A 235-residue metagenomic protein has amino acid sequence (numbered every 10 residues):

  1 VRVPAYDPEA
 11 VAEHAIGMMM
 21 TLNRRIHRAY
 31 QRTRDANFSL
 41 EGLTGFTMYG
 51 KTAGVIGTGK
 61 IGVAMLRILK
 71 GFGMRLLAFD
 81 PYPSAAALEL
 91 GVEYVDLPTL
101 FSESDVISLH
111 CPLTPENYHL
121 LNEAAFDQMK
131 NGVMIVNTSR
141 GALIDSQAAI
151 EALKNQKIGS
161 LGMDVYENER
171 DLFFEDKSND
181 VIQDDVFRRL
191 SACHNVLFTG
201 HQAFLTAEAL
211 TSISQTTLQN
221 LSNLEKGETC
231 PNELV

Functional and structural regions predicted by a protein language model:
V1-Y6, P98, S139: Short beta->alpha connector loops at strand-helix junctions that form conserved, small/polar/Pro-enriched
P4-T52, A64-R67, G71: Phosphate-binding beta-alpha-beta segment of Rossmann-like dinucleotide-binding domains, i.e., the NAD(P)
A10, A64, E116, I144 (+1 more regions): Residues that form or flank phosphate/diphosphate-binding pockets in enzymes that use nucleotide phosphates
A10-H14, L88-L90, R170-F174: Short, charged, surface-exposed secondary-structure boundary motifs
E13-R24, Q31, S102, L109 (+2 more regions): Generic alpha-helical structural context detector
E41-N131: Rossmann-like dinucleotide/phosphate-binding beta-alpha-beta segment
G132, R140-V235: Rossmann-like dinucleotide-binding domain for NAD(H)/NADP(H)
V136: Glycine-rich nucleotide-phosphate-binding loops and adjacent flexible coil segments
